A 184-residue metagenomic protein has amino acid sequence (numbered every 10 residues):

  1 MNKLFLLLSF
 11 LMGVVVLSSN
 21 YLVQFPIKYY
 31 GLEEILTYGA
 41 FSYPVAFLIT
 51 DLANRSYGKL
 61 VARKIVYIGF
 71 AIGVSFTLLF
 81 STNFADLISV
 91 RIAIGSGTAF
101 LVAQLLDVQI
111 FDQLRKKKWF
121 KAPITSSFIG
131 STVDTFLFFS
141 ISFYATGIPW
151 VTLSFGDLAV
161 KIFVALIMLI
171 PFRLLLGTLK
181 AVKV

Functional and structural regions predicted by a protein language model:
M1-R55, L60: Hydrophobic transmembrane alpha-helices
F5-S9, V61-A71, K118-T125: Cytoplasmic-side transmembrane-helix entry/capping segments in multi-pass membrane proteins
G13-V16, F70-G73, S131: Residue-level recognition of pore/gate-forming positions within transmembrane alpha-helices of multi-pass
V16-Q24, F76-F84, F138, S142 (+1 more regions): Structural signal for membrane-spanning alpha-helices in multi-pass inner-membrane proteins, emphasizing helix cores
Q24-E33, N83-I88, G147-L153: Membrane-interface helix termini and inter-helical loops of multi-pass transporters
I49-A53, L78-D86, L105-I110: Membrane-helix exit/interface motif
I72-F100: Helix-adjacent hinge/juxtasegments
V90-K183: Membrane-embedded alpha-helical hairpins and interfacial helices in multi-pass inner-membrane proteins
